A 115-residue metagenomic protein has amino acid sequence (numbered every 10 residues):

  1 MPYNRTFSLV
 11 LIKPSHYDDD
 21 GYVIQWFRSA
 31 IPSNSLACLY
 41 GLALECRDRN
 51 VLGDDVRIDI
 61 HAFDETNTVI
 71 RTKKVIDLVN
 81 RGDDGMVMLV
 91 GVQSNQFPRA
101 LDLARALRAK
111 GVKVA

Functional and structural regions predicted by a protein language model:
M1-A115: A short, structured N-terminal alpha-helical element that caps or precedes a catalytic domain
